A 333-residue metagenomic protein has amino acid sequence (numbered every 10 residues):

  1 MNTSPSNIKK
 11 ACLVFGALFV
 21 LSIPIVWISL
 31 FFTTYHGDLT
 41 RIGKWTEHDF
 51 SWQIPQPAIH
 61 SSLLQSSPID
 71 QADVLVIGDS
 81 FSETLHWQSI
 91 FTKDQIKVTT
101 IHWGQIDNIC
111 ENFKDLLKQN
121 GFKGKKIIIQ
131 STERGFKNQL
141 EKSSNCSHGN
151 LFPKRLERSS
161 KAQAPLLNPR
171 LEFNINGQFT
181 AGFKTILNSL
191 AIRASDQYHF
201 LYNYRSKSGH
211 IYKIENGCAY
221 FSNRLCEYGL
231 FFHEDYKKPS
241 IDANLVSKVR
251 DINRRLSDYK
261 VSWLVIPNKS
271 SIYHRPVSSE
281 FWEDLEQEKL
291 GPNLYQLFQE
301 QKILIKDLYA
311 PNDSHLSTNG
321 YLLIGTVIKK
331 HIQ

Functional and structural regions predicted by a protein language model:
M1-Q333: Extracellular glycan-modifying ectodomains
